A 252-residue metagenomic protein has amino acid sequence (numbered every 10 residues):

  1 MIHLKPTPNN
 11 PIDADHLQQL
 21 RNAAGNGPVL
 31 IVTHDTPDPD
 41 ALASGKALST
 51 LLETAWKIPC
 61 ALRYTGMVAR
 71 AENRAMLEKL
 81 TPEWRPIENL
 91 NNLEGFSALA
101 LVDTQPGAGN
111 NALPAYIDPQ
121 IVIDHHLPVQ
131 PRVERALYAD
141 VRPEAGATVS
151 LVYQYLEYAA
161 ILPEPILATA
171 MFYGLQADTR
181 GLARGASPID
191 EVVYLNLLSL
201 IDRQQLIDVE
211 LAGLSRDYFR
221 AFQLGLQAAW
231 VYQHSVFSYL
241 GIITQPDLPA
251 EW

Functional and structural regions predicted by a protein language model:
I2-D35, P39, A43-R74, E78 (+2 more regions): Hydrophobic helix-and-loop "lid/oligomerization" segment in the mid-to-C-terminal part of catalytic domains
I2-L20, A108-Q120, V141-T148, V152: An acidic intrinsically disordered interaction segment
D38-D40, D103, D124, D178: Acidic active-site catalytic centers that drive phospho-/nucleotidyl reactions and related ester hydrolyses
K57, P82, I161-L162: Helix N-cap/coil-helix junction residues
C60-L62, Q120, M171: Hydrophobic/aromatic residues located in beta-strands of well-ordered beta-sheets within soluble catalytic
A75-Y138: Active-site cofactor/cluster-binding pocket
A100-D103, G174, Y239: Short beta-strand segments
H125-L195: Short alpha-helices
